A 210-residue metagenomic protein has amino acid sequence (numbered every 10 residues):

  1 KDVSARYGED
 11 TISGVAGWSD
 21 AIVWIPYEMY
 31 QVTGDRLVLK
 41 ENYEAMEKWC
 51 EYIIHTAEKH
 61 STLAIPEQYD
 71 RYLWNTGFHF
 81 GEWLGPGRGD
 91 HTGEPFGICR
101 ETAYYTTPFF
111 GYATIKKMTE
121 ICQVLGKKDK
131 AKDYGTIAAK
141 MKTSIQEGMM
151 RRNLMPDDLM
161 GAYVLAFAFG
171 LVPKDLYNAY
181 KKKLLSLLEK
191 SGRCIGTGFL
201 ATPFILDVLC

Functional and structural regions predicted by a protein language model:
K1-C210: Active-site core of glycosidic bond-cleaving carbohydrate-active enzymes
